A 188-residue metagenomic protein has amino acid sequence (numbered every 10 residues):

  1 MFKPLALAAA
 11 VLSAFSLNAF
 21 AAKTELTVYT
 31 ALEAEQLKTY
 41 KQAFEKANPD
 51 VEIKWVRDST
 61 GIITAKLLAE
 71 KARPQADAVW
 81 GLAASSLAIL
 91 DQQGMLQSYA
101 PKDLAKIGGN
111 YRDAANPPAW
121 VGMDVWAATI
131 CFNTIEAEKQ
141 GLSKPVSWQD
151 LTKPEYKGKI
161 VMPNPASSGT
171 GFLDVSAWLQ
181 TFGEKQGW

Functional and structural regions predicted by a protein language model:
M1-L7: Bacterial N-terminal signal peptides that target proteins for export
A8-A9, A19-F20, G187: Cleavable N-terminal signal peptides
A10, A43-K46, K66, D150 (+1 more regions): Generic structural signal for isolated residues within well-ordered alpha-helices
A14-N18: N-terminal signal peptide c-region/cleavage motif recognized by signal peptidases
A22-E33, V51-V56, G158-I160: Short, well-ordered beta-strand elements
T30-K54, L68, I130: Short, polar/charged alpha-helical segment
A31, E35-K38, G61, Q75-W188: Extracytoplasmic ligand-binding site segments that recognize negatively charged/polar headgroups
D58-A69: Structural motif
